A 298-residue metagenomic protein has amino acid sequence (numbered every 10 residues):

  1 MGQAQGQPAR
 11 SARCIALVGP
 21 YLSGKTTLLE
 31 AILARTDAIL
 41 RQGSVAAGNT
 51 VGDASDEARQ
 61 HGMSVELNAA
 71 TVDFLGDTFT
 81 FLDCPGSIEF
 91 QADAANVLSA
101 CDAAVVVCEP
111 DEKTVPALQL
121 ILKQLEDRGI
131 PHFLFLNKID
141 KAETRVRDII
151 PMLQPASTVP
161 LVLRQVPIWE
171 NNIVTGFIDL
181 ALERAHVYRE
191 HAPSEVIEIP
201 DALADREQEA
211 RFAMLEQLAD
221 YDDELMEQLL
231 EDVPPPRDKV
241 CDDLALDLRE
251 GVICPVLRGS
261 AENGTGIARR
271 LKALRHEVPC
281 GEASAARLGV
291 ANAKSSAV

Functional and structural regions predicted by a protein language model:
M1-V298: Structural and coupling elements of P-loop NTPases
